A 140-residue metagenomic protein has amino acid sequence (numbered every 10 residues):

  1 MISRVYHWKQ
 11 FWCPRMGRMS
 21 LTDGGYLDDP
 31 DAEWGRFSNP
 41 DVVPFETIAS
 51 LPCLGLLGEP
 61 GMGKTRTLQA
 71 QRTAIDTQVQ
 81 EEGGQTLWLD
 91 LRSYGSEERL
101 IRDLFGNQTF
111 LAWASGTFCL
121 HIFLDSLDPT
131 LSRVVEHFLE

Functional and structural regions predicted by a protein language model:
M1-E140: P-loop NTPase signaling cores
